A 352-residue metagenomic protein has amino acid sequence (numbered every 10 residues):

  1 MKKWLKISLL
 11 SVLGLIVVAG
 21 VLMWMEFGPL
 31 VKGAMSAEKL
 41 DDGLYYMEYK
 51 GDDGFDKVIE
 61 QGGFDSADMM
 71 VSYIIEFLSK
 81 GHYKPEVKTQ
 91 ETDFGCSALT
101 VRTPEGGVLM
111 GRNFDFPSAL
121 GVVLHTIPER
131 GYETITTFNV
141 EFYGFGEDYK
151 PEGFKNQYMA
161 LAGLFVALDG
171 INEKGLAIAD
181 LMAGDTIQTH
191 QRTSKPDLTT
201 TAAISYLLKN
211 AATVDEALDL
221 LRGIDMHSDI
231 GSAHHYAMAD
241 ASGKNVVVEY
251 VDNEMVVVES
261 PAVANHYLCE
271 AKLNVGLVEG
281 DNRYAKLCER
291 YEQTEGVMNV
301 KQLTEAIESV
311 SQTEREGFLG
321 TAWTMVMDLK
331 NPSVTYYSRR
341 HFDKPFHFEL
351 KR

Functional and structural regions predicted by a protein language model:
K2-A203, K209, M298-R352: N-terminal mature-domain region immediately after signal-peptide cleavage in secreted/organellar precursors
V122, T189-R192, D219, V247-V251 (+2 more regions): A short secondary-structure junction signal
V140, K150-G153, L221, E259-A262 (+2 more regions): Noncatalytic linker/hinge segments flanking ATPase motor cores
T199, T213-E216, R283: Short amphipathic alpha-helical segments
L208-A211, E216-R222: Short N-terminal edge-element motif at the start of the domain
G223-S228: A short structural micro-motif
G231-L273, V278: Extended amphipathic alpha-helical segments with heptad-repeat/coiled-coil character used for oligomerization, fusion
A262-A306: Charge-rich, low-complexity intrinsically disordered segments
